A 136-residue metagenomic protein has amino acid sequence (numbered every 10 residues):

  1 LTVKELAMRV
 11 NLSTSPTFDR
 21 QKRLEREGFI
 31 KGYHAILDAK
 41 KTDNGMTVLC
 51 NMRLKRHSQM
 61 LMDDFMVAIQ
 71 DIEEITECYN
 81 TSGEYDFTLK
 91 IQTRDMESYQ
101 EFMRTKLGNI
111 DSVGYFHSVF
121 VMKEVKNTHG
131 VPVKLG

Functional and structural regions predicted by a protein language model:
L1-G136: A compositional/biophysical signature of low hydrophobicity enriched in polar/charged and small residues
